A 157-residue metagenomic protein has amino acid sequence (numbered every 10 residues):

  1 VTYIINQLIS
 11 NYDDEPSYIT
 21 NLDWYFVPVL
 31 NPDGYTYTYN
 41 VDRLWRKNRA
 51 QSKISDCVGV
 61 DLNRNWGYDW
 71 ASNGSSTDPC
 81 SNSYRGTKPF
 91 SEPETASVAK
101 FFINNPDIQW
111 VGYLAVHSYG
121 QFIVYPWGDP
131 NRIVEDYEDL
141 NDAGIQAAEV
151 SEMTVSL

Functional and structural regions predicted by a protein language model:
V1-E135: Active-site/substrate-binding loop(s) of hydrolase catalytic cores
S118, V124-L157: A post-motif C-terminal structural segment
